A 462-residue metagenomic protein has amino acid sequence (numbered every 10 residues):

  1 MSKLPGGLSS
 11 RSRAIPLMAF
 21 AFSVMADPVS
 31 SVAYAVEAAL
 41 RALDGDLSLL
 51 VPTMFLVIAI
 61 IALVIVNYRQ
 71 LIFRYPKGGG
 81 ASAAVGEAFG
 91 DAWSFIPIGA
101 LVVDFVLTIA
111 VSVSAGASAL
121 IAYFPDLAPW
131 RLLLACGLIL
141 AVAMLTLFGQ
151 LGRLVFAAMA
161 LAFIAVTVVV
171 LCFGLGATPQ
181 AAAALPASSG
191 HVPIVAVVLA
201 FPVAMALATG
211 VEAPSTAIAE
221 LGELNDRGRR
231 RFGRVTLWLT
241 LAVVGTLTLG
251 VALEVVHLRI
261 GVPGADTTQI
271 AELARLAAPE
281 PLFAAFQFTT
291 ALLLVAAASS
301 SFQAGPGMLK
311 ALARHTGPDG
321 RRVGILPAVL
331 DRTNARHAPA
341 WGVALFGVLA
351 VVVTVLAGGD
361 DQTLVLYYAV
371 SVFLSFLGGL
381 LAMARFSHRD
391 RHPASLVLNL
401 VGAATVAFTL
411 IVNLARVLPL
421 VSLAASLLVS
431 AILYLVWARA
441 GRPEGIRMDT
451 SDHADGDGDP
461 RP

Functional and structural regions predicted by a protein language model:
M1-A35, V85-G86, H191-F201: Membrane-interface "cap" regions at the ends of multi-pass membrane proteins
G6-S9, A160-G210, A415-V421: Helix-loop-helix junctions that connect adjacent transmembrane segments in multi-pass membrane transporters
S12, E37-E87, A92-A100, A110-L138 (+1 more regions): Extracellular loop-to-transmembrane helix junctions
A59-I65, L161-G176, R230-R259: Selective recognition of specific alpha-helical transmembrane segments in multi-pass small-molecule
G80, G90, T236-A297, L326-V355: TM-loop-TM module centered on a large, flexible mid-protein loop between adjacent transmembrane helices in multi-pass
L134-G176, W238-L239, S300, V365-G378 (+2 more regions): Membrane-interface loop-to-helix entry segments
V155-A158, R321, A328-W341, S375-L420 (+1 more regions): C-terminal membrane-solvent junction of multi-pass transporters and transport-like membrane proteins
A162-P186, L253-L258, G379-R391, V436-M448: Hydrophobic alpha-helical segments and their helix-loop junctions in multi-pass secondary transporters
